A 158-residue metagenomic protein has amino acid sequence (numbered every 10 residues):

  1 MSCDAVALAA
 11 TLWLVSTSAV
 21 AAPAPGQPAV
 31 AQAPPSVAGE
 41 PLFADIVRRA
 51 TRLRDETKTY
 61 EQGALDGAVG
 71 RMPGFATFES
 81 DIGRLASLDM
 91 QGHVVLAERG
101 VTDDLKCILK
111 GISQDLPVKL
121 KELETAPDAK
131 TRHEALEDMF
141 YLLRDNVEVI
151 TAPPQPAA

Functional and structural regions predicted by a protein language model:
M1-L8: Bacterial N-terminal signal peptides that target proteins for export
S16-S18: N-terminal signal peptide c-region/cleavage motif recognized by signal peptidases
A21-A76, Q155-A158: Immediate post-signal-peptide N-terminus of mature secreted/exported proteins
S36-I46, V118-A158: C-terminal amphipathic alpha-helix
R49-T59, D81-G92, I112-K119, L142: Amphipathic, well-ordered alpha-helical segments in soluble domains
T57-R71, G92, L96-R99, L120-K130 (+2 more regions): Secondary-structure edge/capping motif, primarily at the C-terminal ends of alpha-helices and the immediately following
M72-G83, D103-G111, R132-Y141: Short, charged, amphipathic alpha-helical segments
L88-L109: Short, solvent-exposed, charged loop/turn and helix-capping segments that join or cap alpha-helices on peripheral
